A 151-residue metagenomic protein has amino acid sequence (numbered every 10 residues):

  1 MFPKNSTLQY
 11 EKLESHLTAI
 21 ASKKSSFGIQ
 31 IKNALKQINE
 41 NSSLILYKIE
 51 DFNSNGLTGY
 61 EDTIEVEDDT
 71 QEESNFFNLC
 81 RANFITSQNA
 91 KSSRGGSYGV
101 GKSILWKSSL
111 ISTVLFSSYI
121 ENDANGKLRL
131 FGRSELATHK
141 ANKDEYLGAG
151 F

Functional and structural regions predicted by a protein language model:
M1-S43: ATP-lid-like helix-loop hinge signature
T7-T18, V114-F151: Flexible phosphate/Mg2+-sensing switch loops adjacent to catalytic phosphate-binding sites
S22-S25, F77, K143-Y146: Short, surface-exposed, polar/charged, turn-prone segments marking secondary-structure boundaries
S25-A124: Flexible ATP-lid and adjacent glycine-rich G1/G2 motifs of the Bergerat
